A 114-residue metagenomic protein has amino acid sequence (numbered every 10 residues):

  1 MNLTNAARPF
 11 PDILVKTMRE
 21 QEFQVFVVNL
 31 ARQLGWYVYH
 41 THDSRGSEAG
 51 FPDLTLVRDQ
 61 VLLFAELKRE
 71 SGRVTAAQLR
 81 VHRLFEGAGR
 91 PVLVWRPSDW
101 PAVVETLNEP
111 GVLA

Functional and structural regions predicted by a protein language model:
M1-A114: Catalytic phosphate/metal-binding cores of nucleic-acid and nucleotide-processing enzymes, i.e., regions that mediate
